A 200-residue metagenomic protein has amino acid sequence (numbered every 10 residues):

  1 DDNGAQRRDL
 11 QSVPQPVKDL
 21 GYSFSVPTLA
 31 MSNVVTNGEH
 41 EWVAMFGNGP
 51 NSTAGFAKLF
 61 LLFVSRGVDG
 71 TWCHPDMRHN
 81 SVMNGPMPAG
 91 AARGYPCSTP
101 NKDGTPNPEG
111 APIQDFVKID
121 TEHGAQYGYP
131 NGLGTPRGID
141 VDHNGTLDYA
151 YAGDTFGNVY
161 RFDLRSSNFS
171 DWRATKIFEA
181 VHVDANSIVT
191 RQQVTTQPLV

Functional and structural regions predicted by a protein language model:
D1-V200: A fold-level detector for beta-propeller and closely related beta-sheet-rich head/sensor domains
